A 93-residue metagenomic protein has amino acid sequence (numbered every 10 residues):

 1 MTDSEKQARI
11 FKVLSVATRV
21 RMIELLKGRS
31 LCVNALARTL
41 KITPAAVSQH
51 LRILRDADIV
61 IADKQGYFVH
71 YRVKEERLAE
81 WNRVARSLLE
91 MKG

Functional and structural regions predicted by a protein language model:
M1-A17, I59, E80-A85, K92-G93: N-terminal leader segment of winged-helix/HTH proteins
E5-A45, Q65-R77: N-terminal helix-turn-helix DNA-binding core of bacterial DNA-binding proteins
I10, R52-I53, V73, R86: Intrinsic structural disorder/low-complexity segments
R38, Q49, R55-D56: Alpha-helical residues within the helix-turn-helix
T43-A45, D56, V84: Residue-level detector of intrinsically disordered, flexible termini and proteolytic processing junctions
S48-H50, L89: Short alpha-helical linear motifs
R55-D63: Residue cluster at the C-terminal edge of the helix-turn-helix DNA-binding motif
